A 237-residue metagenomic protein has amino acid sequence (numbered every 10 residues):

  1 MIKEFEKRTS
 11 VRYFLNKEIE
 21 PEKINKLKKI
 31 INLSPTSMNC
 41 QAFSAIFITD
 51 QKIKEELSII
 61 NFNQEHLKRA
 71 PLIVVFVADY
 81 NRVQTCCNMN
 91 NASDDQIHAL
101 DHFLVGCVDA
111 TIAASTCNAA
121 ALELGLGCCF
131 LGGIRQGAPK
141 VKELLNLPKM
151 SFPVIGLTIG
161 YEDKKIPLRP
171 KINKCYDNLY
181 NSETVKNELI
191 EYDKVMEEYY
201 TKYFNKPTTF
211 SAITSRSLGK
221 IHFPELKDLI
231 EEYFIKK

Functional and structural regions predicted by a protein language model:
M1-K237: Acidic, surface-exposed loops and disordered segments
